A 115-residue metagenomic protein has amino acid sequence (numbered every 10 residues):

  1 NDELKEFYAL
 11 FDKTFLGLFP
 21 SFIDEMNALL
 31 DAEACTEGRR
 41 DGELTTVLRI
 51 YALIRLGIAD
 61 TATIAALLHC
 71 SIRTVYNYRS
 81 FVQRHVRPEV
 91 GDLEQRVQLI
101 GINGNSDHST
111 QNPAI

Functional and structural regions predicted by a protein language model:
N1-D2: Short, charged/polar, low-complexity loop and linker segments that flank or interrupt alpha-helical bundles
K5, A9-I115: Cytosolic nucleotide-binding catalytic cores of signal-transduction proteins
